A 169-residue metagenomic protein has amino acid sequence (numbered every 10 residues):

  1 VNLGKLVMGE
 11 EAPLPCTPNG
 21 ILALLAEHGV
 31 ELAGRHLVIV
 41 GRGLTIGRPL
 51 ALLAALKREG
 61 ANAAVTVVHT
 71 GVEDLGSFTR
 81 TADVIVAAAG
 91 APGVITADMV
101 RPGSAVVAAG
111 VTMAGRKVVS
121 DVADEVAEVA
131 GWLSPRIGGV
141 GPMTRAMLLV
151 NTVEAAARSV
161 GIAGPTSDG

Functional and structural regions predicted by a protein language model:
N2-G4, P102, V107-G164: Rossmann-fold NAD(P)-binding glycine/threonine-rich loop
G4, E11-R101, A105, A114-A127: Glycine-rich phosphate/diphosphate-binding loop of Rossmann-like nucleotide-binding domains
G9, R42, R136, V140: Conserved short-loop catalytic and cofactor-binding motifs
S167-G169: Non-transmembrane, aqueous-exposed alpha-helical and coiled segments at domain scale
